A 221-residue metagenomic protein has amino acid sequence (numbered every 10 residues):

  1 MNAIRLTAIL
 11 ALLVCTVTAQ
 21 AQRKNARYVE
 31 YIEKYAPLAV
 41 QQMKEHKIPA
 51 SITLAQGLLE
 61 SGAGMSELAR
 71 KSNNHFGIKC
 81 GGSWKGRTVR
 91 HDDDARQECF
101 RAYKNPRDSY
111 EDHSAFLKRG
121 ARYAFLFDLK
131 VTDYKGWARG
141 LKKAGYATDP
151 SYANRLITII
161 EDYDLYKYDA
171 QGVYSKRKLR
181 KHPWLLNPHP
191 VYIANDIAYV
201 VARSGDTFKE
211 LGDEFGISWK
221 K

Functional and structural regions predicted by a protein language model:
M1-A8: Bacterial N-terminal signal peptides that target proteins for export
N2, A19-D196: Catalytic cores of secreted/periplasmic lytic hydrolases that degrade extracellular macromolecules
A8-A11, S83: Residues that form or immediately flank small-molecule/cofactor binding pockets and catalytic motifs
A11-Q20: Hydrophobic h-region of N-terminal signal peptides that target proteins for export in Gram-negative bacteria
W184-K221: Primarily a LysM-type cell-wall glycan-binding module
